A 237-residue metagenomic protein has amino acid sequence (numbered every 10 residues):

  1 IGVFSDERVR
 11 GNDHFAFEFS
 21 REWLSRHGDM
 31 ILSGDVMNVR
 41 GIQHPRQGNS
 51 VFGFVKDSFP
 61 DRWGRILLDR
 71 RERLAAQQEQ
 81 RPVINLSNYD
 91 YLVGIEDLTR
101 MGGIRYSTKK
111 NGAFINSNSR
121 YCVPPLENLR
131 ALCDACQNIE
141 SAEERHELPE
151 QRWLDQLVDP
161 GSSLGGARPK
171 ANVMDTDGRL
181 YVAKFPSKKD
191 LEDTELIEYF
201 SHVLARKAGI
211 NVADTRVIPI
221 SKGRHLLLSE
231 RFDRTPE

Functional and structural regions predicted by a protein language model:
I1-E237: Phosphate/dinucleotide-binding and metal-coordinating scaffold of catalytic cores in nucleotide-dependent enzymes
